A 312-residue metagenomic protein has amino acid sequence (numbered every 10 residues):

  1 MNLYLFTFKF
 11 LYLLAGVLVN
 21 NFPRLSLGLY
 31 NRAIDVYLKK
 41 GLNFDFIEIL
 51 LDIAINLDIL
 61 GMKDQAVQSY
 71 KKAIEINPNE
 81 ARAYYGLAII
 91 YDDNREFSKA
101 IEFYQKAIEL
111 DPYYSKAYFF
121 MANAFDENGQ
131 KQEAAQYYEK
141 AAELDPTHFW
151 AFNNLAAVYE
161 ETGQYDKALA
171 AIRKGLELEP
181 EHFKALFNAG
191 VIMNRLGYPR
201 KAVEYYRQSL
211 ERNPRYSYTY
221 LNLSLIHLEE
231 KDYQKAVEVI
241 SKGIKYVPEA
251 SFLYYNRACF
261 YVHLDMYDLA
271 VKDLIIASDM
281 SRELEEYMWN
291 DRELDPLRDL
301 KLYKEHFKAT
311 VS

Functional and structural regions predicted by a protein language model:
F8, I47-E48, A81-R82, S115-K116 (+5 more regions): Helix-start (N-cap) detector for alpha-helical repeat units in TPR-like alpha-solenoids, especially tetratricopeptide
L13, D52, G86, F120 (+5 more regions): Canonical tetratricopeptide repeat
N20, I59, D93-N94, E127-N128 (+5 more regions): Register position in tetratricopeptide repeats
A33, A73, K106-A107, K140-A141 (+4 more regions): Canonical positions in the second alpha-helix
V36, K40-L42, I76, L110 (+5 more regions): Structural marker of alpha-solenoid helical repeat scaffolds
